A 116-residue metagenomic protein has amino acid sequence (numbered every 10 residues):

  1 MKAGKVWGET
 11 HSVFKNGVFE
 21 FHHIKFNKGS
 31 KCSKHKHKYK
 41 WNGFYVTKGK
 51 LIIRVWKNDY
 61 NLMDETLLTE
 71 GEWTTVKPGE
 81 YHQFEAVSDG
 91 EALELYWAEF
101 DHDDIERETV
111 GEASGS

Functional and structural regions predicted by a protein language model:
M1-H23, K31-K34, D64-T69, E108-S116: A short, N-terminal "cap"/entry segment at the start of jelly-roll beta-barrel domains of the cupin/DSBH fold
A3-G4, E85-S116: Double-stranded beta-helix
F19, G79-Q83, V87-S88: Catalytic phosphate/metal-binding cores of nucleic-acid and nucleotide-processing enzymes, i.e., regions that mediate
I24-F44: Short, well-structured hydrophobic secondary-structure segments
Y39-N58: Glycine- and acidic-residue-biased ligand/ion/polar-headgroup-sensing regions
K57-G79: Short acidic-glycine-tyrosine-enriched beta hairpin
